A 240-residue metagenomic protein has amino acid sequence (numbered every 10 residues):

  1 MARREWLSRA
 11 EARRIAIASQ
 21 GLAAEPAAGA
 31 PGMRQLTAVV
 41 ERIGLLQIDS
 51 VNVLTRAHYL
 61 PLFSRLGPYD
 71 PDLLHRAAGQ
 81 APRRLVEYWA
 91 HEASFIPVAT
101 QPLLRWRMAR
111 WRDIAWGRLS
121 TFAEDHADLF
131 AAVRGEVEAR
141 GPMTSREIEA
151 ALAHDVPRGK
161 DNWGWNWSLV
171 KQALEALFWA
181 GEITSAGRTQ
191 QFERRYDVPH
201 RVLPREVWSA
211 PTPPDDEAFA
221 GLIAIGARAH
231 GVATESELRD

Functional and structural regions predicted by a protein language model:
M1-D240: Long, low-complexity intrinsically disordered regions
